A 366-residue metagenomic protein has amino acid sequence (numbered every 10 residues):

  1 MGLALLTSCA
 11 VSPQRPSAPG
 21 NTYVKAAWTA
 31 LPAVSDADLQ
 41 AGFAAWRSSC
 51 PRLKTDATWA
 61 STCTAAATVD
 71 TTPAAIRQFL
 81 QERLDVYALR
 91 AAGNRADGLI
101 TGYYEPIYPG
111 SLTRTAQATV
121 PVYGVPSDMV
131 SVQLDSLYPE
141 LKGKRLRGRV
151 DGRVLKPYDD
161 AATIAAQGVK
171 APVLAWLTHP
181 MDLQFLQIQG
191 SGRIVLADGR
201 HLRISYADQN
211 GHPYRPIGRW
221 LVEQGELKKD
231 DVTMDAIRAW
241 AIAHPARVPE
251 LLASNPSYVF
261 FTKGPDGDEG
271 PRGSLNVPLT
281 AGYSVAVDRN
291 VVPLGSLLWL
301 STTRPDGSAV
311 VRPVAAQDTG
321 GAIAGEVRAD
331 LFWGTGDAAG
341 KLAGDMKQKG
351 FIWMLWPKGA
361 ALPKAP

Functional and structural regions predicted by a protein language model:
M1-S8: Bacterial N-terminal signal peptides
G2, R95-D97, Q187, A197 (+6 more regions): A generic structural signal for short, non-catalytic loop/turn and secondary-structure boundary residues
C9-Q14, V24, P32-G42, R47-S48 (+2 more regions): C-terminal soluble interaction/assembly domains
S17-A18: Short, flexible segments with low predicted structural confidence
T22-P265: Secretory/export targeting leaders with adjacent low-complexity proregions
